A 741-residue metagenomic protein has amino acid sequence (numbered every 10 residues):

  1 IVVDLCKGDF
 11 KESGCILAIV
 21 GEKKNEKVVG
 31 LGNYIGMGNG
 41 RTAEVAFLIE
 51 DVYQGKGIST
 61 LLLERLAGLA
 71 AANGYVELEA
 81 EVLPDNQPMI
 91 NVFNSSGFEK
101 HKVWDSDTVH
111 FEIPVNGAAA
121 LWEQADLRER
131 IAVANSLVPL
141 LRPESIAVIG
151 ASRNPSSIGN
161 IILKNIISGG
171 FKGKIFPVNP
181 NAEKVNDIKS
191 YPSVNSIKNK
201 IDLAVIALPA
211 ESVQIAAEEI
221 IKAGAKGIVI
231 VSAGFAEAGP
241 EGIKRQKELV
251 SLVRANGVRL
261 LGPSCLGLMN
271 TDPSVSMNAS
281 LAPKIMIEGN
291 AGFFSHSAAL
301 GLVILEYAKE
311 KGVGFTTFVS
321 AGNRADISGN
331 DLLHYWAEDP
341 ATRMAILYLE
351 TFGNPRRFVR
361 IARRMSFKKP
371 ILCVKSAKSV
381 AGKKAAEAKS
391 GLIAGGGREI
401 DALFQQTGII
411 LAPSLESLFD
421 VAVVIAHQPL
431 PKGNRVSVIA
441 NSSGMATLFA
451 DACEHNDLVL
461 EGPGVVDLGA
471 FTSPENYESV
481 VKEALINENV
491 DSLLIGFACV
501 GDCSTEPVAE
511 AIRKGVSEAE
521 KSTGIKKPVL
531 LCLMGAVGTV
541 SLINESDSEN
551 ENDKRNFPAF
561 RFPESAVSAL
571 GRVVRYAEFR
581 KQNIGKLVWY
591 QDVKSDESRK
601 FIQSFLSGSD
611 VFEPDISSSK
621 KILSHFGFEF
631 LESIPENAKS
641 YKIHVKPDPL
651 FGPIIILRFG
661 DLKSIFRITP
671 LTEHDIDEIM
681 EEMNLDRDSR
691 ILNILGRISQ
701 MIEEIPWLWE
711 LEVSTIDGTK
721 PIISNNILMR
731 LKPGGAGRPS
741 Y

Functional and structural regions predicted by a protein language model:
I1-L137, R738: Long, contiguous binding/interaction regions
N116-Y741: Catalytic-core regions of core metabolic enzymes, especially those transforming organic acids/acyl-group intermediates
